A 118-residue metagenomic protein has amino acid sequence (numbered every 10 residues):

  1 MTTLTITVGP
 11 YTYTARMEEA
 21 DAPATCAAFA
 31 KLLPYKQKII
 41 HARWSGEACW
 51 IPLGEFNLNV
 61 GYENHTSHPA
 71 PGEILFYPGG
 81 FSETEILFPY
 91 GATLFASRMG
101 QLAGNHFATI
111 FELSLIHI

Functional and structural regions predicted by a protein language model:
M1-I39: Start-of-domain signal
H41-F56, R98-G100: Short, basic/aromatic beta-hairpin or loop at an interaction surface
N59-N64: Short alpha-helix capping/helix-loop boundary micro-motifs
G72-E73: Loop/turn positions that initiate beta-strands
F76-Y77: A generic structural signal for residues embedded in beta-strands
S82-G91: Short, Lys/Arg- and Gly-enriched loop/turn segments at beta-strand edges
I116-I118: Conserved small/polar residues in nucleotide/adenosyl-binding loops
